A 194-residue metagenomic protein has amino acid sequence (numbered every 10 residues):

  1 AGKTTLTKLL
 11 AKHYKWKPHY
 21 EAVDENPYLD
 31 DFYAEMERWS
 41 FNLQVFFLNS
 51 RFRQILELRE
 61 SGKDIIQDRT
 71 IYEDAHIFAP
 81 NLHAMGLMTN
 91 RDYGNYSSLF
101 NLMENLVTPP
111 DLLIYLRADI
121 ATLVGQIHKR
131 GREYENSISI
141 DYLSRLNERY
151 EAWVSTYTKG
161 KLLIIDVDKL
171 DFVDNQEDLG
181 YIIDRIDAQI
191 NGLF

Functional and structural regions predicted by a protein language model:
K3: Conserved lysine of the Walker
L6, L10: Hydrophobic positions on the alpha1 helix immediately C-terminal to the Walker A/P-loop
K12-S50: Conserved substrate/cofactor phosphate-moiety recognition/catalytic segment in nucleotide-dependent phosphotransferases
H19, Q67, L112-I114, L163-I165: Hydrophobic/aromatic beta-strand patches that form the interior of the parallel beta-sheet core in alpha/beta enzyme
V23-E25, I71-E73, A118-L123, K169-F172: Conserved nucleotide-binding/hydrolysis micro-motifs of P-loop NTPases
R51-T89: A basic- and aromatic-enriched beta-loop-alpha substructure that forms the phosphate/nucleotide- and DNA/RNA-contacting
I77-E151: A glycine- and Lys/Arg-enriched "phosphate-lid" helix/loop adjacent to the NTP-binding pocket of small-molecule kinases
V124-F194: NTP-dependent small-molecule kinase module
